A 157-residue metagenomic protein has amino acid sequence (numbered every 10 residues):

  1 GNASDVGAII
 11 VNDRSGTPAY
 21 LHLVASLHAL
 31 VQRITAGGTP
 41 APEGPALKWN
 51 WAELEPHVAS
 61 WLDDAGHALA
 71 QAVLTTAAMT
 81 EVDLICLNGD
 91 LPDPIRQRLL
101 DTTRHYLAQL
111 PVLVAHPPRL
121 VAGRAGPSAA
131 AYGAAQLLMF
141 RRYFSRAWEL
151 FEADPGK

Functional and structural regions predicted by a protein language model:
N2-D5: Phosphorylation-prone, low-complexity intrinsically disordered regions
G7-I9: Short polybasic amphipathic segments
V11-K157: ATP-binding/phosphotransfer module of carbohydrate and carboxylate kinases, centering on a glycine-rich
